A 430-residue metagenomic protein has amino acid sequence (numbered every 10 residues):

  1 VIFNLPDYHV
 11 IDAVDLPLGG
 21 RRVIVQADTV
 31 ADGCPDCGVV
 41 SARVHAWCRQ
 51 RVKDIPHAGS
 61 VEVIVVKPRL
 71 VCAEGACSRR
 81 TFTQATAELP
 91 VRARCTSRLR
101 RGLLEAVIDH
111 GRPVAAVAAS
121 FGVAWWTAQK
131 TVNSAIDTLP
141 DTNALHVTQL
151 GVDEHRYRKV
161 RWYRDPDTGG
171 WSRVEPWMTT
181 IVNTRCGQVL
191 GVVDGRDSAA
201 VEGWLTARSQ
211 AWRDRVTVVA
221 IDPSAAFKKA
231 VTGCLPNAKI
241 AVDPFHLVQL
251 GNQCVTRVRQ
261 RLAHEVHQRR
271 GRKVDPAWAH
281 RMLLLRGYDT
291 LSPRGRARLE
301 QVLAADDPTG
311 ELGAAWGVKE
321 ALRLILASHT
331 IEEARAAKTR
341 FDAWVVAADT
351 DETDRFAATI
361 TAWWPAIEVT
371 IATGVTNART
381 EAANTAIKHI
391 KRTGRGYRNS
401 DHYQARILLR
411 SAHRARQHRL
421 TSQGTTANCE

Functional and structural regions predicted by a protein language model:
F3-T29: N-terminal cysteine/histidine-rich coordination modules
R21-A31, S60-K67: Short, flexible, mixed-charge glycine/proline-rich loop motifs that serve as phosphate/nucleic-acid-contacting
D36, A42, W171-E175, N183-Q188 (+3 more regions): Acidic/histidine-rich catalytic cores and adjacent linkers of DNA breakage/strand-transfer/modification proteins
G38-S41, A46-L150, E154-R161, R213-D214 (+2 more regions): Short, positively charged, Gly/Tyr-enriched micro-motifs that form contact patches at catalytic or ligand/partner
A42, T127, T131-V218, A225-A230: RNase H-like nuclease fold core
V117, G151, A220, I240-D243: A structural signal for short, well-ordered beta-strand segments and their strand-loop junctions that often border
A135, P166-D167, G233-K239, V255-R259: Short secondary-structure boundary/capping segments
P244-Q268: Short alpha-helix plus adjacent loop in nuclease-associated cores
